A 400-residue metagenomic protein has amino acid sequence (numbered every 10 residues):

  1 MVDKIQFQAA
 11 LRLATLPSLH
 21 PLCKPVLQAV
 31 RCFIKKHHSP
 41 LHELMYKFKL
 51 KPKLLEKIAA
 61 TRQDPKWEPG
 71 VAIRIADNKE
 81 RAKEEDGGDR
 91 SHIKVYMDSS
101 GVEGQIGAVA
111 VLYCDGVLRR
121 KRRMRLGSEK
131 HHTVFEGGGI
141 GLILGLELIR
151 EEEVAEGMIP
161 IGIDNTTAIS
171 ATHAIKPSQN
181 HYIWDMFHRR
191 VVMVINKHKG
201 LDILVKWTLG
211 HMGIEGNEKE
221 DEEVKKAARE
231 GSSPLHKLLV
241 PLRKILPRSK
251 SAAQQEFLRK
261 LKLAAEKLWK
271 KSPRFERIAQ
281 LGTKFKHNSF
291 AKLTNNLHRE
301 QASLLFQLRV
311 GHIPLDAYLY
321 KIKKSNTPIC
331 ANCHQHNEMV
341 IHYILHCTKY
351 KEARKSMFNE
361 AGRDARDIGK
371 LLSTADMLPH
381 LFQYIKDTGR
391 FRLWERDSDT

Functional and structural regions predicted by a protein language model:
M1-N337, I341, H346, A353-T400: RNase H-like, metal-dependent ribonuclease domains
